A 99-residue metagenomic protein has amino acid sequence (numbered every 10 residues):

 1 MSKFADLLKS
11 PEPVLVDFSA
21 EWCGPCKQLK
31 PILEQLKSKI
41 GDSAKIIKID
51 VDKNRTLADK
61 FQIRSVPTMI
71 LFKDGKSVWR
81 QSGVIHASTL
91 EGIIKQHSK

Functional and structural regions predicted by a protein language model:
M1-P13, R55: A short beta-strand-turn-helix
P11-E12, F18-W22, S65: Short pre-active-site segment immediately N-terminal to redox-active cysteine/selenocysteine motifs in thiol-based
L15-V16, I46, M69: Hydrophobic beta-strand anchors of alpha/beta hydrolase catalytic cores
K27-K39: Typically the conserved alpha-helix immediately C-terminal to a functionally engaged Cys/Sec in thioredoxin-like
V51-L57: Structural microenvironment flanking redox-active thiols in thiol-disulfide oxidoreductases
Q62-I70: Structural micro-motif
K73-K99: Non-catalytic, surface beta->alpha helical segment in thiol-disulfide oxidoreductase systems
